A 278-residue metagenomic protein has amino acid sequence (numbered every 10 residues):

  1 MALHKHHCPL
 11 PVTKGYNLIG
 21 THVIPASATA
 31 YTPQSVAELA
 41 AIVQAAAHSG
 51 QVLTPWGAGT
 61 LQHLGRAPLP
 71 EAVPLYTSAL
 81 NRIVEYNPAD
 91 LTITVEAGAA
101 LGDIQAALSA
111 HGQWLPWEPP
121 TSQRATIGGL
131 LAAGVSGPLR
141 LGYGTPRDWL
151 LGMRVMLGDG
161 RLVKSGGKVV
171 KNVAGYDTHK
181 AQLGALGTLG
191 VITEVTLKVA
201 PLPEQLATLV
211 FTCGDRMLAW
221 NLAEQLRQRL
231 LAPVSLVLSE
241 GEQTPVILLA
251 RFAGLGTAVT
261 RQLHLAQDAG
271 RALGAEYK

Functional and structural regions predicted by a protein language model:
K5, K14-N17: Intrinsically disordered, low-complexity polyampholyte segments enriched for Lys and acidic residues
G20-L53, T77-Q123, V135-K168, V173 (+1 more regions): N-terminal glycine-rich flavin-associated loop
W56-L61: Glycine-rich beta-strand-to-loop/alpha-helix junction loops that act as flexible
H63-L80: Glycine-rich loop at the start of a catalytic domain that most often binds anionic cofactors/ligands
G129: Beta-strand-loop-alpha "switch" segments that mediate conformational coupling across diverse proteins
A132, L151-K278: C-terminal substrate-binding/cap subdomain adjacent to the FAD-binding core in PCMH-type and related FAD-linked
